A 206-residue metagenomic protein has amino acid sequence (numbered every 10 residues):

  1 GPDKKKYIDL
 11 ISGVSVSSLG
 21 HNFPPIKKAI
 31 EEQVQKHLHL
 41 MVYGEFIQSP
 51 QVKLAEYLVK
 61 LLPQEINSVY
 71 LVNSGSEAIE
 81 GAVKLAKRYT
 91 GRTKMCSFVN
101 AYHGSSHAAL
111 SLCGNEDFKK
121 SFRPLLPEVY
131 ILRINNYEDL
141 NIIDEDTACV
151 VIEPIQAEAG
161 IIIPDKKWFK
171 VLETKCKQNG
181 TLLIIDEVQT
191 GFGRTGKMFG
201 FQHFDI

Functional and structural regions predicted by a protein language model:
G1-I206: Conserved N-terminal phosphate-binding loop of PLP-dependent enzymes in the Aspartate aminotransferase
